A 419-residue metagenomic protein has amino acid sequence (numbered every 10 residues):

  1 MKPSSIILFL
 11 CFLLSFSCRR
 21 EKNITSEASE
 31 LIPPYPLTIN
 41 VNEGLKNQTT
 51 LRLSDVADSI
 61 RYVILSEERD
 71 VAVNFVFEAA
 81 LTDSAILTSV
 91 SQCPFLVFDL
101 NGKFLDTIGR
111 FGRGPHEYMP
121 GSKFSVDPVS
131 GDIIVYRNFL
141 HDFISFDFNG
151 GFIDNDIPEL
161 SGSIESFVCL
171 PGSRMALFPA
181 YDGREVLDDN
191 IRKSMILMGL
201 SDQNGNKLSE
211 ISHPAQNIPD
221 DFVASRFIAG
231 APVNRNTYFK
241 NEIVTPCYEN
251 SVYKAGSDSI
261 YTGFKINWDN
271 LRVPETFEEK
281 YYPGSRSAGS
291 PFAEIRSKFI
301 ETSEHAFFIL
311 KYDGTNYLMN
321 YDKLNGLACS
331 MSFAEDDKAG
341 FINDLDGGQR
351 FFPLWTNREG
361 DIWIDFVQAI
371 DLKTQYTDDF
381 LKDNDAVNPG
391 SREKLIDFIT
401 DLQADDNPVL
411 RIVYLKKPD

Functional and structural regions predicted by a protein language model:
I24-Y62: Blade/loop signatures of beta-propeller domains
E67-V71, F75, K103-S130, R137-N138 (+1 more regions): Blade-loop segments of beta-propeller domains
R69-V71, G109-H116, I157-E165, P214-I218 (+2 more regions): Short coil/turn segments at the loop-to-beta-strand junctions that recur within blades of beta-propeller repeat folds
N74-E78, M119-F124, S161-C169, E294-S297 (+1 more regions): Repeated scaffold domains used in trafficking and secretory/extracellular systems, primarily beta-propellers
S84-V90, G131-R137, S173-D188, N236-Y253 (+3 more regions): Short beta-strand elements that form the blades of beta-propeller/WD-repeat-like and other beta-sheet-rich scaffold
N138-S194, E210-I218: Asp-box/WD-like beta-propeller blade repeats and closely related beta-sheet repeat scaffolds
R192-N204, L318-N325, N407-Y414: Beta-propeller blade signature
F264-G284, N325-E359: Conserved blade-ending motifs and adjacent loop-strand segments that build the rim/top face of beta-propeller domains
